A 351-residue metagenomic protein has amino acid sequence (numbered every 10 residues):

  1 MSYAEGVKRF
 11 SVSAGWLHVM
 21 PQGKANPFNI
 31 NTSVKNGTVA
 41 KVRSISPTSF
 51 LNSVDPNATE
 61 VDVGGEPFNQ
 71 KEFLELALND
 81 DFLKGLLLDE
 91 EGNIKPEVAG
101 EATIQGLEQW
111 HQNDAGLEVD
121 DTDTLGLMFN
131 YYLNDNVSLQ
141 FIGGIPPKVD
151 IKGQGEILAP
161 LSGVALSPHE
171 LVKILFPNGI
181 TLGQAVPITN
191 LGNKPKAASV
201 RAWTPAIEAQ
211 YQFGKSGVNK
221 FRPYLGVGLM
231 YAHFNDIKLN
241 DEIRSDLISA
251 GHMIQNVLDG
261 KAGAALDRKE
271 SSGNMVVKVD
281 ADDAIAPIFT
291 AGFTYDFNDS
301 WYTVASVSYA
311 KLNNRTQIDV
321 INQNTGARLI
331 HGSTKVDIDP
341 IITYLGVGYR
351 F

Functional and structural regions predicted by a protein language model:
S2-V98, A102: Outer-membrane beta-barrel biogenesis signature
V7, D120-T124, Y132: Short, surface-exposed loop/turn motifs at beta-strand boundaries within globular domains
V7, N134, P146, G214-V218 (+1 more regions): Outer-membrane beta-barrel channels and translocator barrels
A14, L127-D135, P205-F213, V227-Y231 (+3 more regions): Residues on the lipid-exposed face of transmembrane beta-strands in outer-membrane beta-barrel proteins
W16-Q22, G143-V149, F213, L229-N235 (+2 more regions): Transmembrane beta-strands of outer-membrane beta-barrel pores
A25-T32, V39-P47, F82-D121, P147-T204 (+2 more regions): Extracellular/periplasm-exposed beta-strand and loop segments of Gram-negative cell-envelope proteins, dominated by
V137-L139, W301-T303: Repeated loop/turn-to-beta-strand initiation elements of outer-membrane beta-barrel proteins
